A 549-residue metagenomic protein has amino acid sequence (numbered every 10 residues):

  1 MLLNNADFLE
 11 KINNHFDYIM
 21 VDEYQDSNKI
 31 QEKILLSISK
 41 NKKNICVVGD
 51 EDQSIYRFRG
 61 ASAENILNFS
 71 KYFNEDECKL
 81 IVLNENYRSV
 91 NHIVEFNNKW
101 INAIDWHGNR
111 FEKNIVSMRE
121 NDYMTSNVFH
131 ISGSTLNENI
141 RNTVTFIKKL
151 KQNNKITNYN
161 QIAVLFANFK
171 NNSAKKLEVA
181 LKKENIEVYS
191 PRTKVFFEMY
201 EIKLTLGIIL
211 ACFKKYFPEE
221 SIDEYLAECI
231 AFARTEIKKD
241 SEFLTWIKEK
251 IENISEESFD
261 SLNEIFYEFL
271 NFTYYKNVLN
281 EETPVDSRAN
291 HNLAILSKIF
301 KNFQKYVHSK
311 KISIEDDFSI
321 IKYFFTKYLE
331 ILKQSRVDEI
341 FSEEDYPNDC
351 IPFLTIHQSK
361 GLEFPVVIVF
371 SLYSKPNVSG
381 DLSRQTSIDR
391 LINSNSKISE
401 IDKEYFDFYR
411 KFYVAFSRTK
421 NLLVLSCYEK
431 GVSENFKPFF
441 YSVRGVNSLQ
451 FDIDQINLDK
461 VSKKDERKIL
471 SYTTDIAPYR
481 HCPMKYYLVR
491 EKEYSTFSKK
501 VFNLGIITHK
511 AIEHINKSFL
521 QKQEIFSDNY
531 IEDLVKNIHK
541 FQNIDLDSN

Functional and structural regions predicted by a protein language model:
M1-M20, K29-I34, V47, R57 (+3 more regions): Accessory N-terminal region flanking or inserted into the helicase ATPase core in nucleic-acid motor proteins
E23: Walker B catalytic acidic pair
K29-S132, R384: Conserved RecA-like helicase ATPase core segment that couples NTP binding/hydrolysis to strand translocation
N41-N44, D50-D52, F73-L80, Y123-V128 (+5 more regions): Short glycine-/polar-rich loops that comprise or flank the Walker A/P-loop and associated switch/sensor motifs
Y72-E75, S126, Q152-S287, H291 (+1 more regions): ATPase/helicase motor core of nucleic-acid motors
K155, E219, F243-Q358, L362-E363 (+3 more regions): Accessory C-terminal helicase-associated subdomains
K238, E242-K248, N348, I392-G445: C-terminal accessory regions
F439-L520: C-terminal, charged and often intrinsically disordered regions of DNA end-processing helicases and nucleases
